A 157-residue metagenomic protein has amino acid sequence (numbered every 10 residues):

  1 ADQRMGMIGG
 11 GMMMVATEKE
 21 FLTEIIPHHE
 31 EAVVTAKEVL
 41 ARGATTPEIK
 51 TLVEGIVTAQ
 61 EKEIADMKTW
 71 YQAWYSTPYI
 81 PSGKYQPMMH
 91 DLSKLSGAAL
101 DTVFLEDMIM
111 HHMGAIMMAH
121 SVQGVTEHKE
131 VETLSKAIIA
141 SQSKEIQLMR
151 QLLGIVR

Functional and structural regions predicted by a protein language model:
A1-R157: All-alpha RGS (Regulator of G-protein Signaling) helical domain and cognate RGS-like helical scaffolds
